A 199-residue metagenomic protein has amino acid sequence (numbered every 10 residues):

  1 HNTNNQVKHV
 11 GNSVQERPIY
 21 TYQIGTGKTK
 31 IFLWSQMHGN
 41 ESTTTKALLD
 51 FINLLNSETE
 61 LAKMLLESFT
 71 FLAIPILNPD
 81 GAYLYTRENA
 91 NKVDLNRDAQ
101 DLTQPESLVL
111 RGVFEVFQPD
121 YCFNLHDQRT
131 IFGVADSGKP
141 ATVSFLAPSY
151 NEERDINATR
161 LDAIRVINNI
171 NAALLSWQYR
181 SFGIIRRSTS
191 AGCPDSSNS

Functional and structural regions predicted by a protein language model:
H1-I19: Short glycine- and acidic-rich boundary segments immediately preceding or forming the N-terminal edge of structured
N5, I19-Y22, F71, V93: A broad, low-specificity signal marking well-ordered, structured residues that form hydrophobic/aromatic
N12, F32-W34: Residue-level signal for helical boundary/lining positions with a hydrophobic bias
E16, Q36, A73: Conserved hydrophobic/aromatic pocket- or pore-lining residues that grip, position, or stack substrates in active sites
P18-Q23, D195-S199: Short, surface-exposed beta-strand/loop micro-motifs that present aromatic residues
Y20-K28, Q36: Short beta-strand-to-loop junctions in surface cap/lid or active-site-entrance loops
K28-K30, S42-S188, G192-C193: Active-site/substrate-binding loop(s) of hydrolase catalytic cores
G39: Short active-site segment of divalent metal-dependent hydrolases/proteases that encodes the spacing between
